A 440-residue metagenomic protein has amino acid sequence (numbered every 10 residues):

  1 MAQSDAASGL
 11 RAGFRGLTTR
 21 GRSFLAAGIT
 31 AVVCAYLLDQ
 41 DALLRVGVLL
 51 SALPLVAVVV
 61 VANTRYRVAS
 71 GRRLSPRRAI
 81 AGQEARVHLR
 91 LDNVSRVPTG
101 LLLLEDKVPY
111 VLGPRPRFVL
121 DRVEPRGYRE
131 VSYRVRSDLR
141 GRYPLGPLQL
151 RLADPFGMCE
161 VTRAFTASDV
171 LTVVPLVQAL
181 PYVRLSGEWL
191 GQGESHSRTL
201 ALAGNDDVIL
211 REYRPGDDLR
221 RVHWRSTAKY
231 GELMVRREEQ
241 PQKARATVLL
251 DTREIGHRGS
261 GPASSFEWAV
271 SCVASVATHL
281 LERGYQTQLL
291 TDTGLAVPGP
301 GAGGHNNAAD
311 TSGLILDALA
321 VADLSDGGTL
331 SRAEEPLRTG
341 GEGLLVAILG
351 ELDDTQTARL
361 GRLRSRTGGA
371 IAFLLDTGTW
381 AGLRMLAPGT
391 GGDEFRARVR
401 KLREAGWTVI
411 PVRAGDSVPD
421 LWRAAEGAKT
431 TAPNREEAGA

Functional and structural regions predicted by a protein language model:
M1-G71: Extracellular/lumenal glycan-associated context and N-glycosylation machinery
M1-R15, T19, T166, L176 (+2 more regions): Exposed, interaction-prone extracellular/peripheral surfaces
A42-L44, A52-A302, L344-I348, R362: An amphipathic, basic-hydrophobic helix/alpha-beta surface used to engage anionic, phosphate-rich ligands or surfaces
